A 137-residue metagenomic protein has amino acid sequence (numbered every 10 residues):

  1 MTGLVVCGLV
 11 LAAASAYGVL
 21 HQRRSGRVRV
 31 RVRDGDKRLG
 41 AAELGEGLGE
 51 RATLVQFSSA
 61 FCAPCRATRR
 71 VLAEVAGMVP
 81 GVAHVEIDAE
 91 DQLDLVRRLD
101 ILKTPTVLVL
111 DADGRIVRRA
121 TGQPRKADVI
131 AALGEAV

Functional and structural regions predicted by a protein language model:
M1-R38: N-terminal targeting signals for export/organelle localization
G35, A41-G45, E50: Anionic-ligand binding region
L48-A60: Short active-site neighborhood of thiol/selenol oxidoreductases, capturing the structured segment around
C62-C65, V107: The canonical Cys-X-X-Cys-His
R66-M78: Typically the conserved alpha-helix immediately C-terminal to a functionally engaged Cys/Sec in thioredoxin-like
V79-L93: Thiol-based oxidoreductase modules, predominantly thioredoxin-like and allied folds used for disulfide exchange
D100-L108: Structural micro-motif
V109-V137: Non-catalytic, surface beta->alpha helical segment in thiol-disulfide oxidoreductase systems
